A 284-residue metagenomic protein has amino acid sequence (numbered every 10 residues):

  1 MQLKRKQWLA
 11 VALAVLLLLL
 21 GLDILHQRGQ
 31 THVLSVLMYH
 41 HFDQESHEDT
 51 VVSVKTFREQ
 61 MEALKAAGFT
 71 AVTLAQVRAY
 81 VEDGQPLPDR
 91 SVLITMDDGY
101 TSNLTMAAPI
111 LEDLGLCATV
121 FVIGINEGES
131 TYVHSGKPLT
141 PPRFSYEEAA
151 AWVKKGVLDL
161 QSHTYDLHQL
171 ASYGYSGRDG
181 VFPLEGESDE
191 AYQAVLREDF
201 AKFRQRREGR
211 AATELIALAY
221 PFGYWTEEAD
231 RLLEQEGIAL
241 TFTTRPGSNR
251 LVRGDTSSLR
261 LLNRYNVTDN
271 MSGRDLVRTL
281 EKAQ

Functional and structural regions predicted by a protein language model:
M1-R5: N-terminal Lys/Arg-rich, disordered targeting/topogenic segments
K6-A10, L19-T95, T101-S102, Q169-Q284: C-terminal active-site subregion of NodB/CE4 polysaccharide deacetylases
T73, V120, L160-S162, F242: Hydrophobic residues in well-ordered beta-strands that form the structural core
V77-Y80, L104-A107, G136-V153, A201 (+1 more regions): Alpha-helical scaffolding within the catalytic cores of extracellular/periplasmic polymer-degrading hydrolases
M106-G124: A short alpha/beta connector and helix-capping loop motif
P109-G115, P142-S162, E234, V252-T256: Acidic (Asp/Glu)-rich catalytic clusters
E129-E147, S172-V181: Aromatic- and acidic-residue-enriched segments that line the glycan-binding/catalytic groove of carbohydrate-active
L160-L167, P221: Histidine-centered catalytic micro-motifs
